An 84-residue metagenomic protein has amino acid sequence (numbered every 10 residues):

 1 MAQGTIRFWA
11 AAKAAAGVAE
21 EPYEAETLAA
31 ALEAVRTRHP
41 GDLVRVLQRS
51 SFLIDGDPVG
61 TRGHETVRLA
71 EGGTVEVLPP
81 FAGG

Functional and structural regions predicted by a protein language model:
M1-G83: Ubiquitin-like/PB1-type beta-grasp interaction modules and other compact soluble beta-rich domains
